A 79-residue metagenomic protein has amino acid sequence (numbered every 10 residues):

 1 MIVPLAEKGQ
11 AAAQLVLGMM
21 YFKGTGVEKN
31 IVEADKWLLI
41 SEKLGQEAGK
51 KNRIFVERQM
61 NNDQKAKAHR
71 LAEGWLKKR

Functional and structural regions predicted by a protein language model:
M1, E28-K36, D63-K67: Structural signature of tandem alpha-helical TPR/SEL1-like repeats, specifically the intra-repeat loop/turn
V3-L5, I40-S41: Canonical positions in the second alpha-helix
P4, V16-K23, R53-Q59: Hydrophobic face of amphipathic alpha-helices that form TPR/SEL1-like repeat modules and related alpha-solenoid
E7-K8, Y21-K29, K43, N61-K65: Short coil/turn and helix-start
A11-Q14, E47-K50: Helix-start (N-cap) detector for alpha-helical repeat units in TPR-like alpha-solenoids, especially tetratricopeptide
D35-Q46: Short, flexible beta-strand-to-coil junctions
A48-R79: Terminal, low-structured helical/coil segments at or just beyond the last alpha-helical repeat
